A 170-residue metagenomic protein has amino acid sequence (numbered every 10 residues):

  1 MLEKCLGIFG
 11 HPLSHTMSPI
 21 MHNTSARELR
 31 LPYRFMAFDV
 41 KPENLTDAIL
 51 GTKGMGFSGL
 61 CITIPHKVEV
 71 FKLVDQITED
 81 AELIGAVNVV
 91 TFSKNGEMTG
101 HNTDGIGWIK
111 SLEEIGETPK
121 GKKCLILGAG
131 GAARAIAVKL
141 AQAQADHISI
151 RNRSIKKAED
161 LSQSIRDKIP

Functional and structural regions predicted by a protein language model:
L2-I115: Phosphate/diphosphate ligand-binding glycine-rich loop within oxidoreductases
C5, R34, K123, D146-I148: Residues at the starts of beta-strands that form the adenosine-phosphate
G10, N102, L112, K120-A145 (+1 more regions): Glycine-rich adenosine-cofactor-binding loop
P32, N95, G121, A145 (+1 more regions): A generic structural signal for alpha->beta connector loops
V74, G116, I165-I169: A broad structural signal for alpha-helix termini and local helix breaks/kinks
A143-K168: NAD(P)-binding Rossmann-fold cofactor-contacting core
